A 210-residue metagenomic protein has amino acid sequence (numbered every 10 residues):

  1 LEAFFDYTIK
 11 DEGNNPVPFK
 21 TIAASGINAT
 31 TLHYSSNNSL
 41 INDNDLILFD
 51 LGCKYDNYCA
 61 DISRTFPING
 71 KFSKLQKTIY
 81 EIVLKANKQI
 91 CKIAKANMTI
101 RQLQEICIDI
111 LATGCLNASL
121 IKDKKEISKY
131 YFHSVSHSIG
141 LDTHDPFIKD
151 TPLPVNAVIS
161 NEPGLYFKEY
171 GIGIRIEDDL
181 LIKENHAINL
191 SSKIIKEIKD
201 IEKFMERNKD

Functional and structural regions predicted by a protein language model:
L1-D210: Active-site neighborhoods and metal-handling regions in enzymes and metal-associated proteins
